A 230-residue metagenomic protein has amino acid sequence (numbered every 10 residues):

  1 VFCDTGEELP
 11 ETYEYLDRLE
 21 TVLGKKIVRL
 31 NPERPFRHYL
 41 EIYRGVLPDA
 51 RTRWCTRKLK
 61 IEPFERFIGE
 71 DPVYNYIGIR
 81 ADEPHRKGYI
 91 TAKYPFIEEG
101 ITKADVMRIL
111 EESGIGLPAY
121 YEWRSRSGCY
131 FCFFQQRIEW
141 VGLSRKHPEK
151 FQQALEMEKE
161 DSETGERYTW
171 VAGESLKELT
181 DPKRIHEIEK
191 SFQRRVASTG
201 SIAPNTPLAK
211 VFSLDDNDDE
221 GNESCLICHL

Functional and structural regions predicted by a protein language model:
V1-L230: Nucleotide-activated chemistry modules centered on ATP-dependent adenylation/adenylyltransferase
